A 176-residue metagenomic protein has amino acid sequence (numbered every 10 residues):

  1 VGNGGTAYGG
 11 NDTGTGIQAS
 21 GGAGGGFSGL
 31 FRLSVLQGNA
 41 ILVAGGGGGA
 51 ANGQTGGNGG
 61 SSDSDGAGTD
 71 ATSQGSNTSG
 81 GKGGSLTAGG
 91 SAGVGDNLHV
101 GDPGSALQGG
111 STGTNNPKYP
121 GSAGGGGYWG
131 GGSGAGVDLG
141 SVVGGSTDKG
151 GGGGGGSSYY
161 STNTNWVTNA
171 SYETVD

Functional and structural regions predicted by a protein language model:
V1, A123-G131: Short, well-structured beta-strand segments enriched in hydrophobic/aromatic residues within extracellular or lumenal
V1-K82: Secretome/extracellular-domain signature
G9, G53, D63-A67, G75 (+5 more regions): Residue-level recognition of conserved structural "scaffold" positions that shape functional pockets and channels
I17-G26, G121-G124, D148-G152: Glycine-rich, flexible loop segments associated with nucleotide phosphate handling
G29, G127-Y128, S158, N165: Residue-level preference for alpha-helix termini and adjacent loops
N39, G101-G104, N169: Glycine-centered loop/turn motifs
T55, G60-S122: Intrinsically disordered, low-complexity terminal/linker regions enriched in Pro/Ser/Gly and acidic residues
S133-D176: C-terminal subregion of chymotrypsin/trypsin-like serine protease catalytic domains
